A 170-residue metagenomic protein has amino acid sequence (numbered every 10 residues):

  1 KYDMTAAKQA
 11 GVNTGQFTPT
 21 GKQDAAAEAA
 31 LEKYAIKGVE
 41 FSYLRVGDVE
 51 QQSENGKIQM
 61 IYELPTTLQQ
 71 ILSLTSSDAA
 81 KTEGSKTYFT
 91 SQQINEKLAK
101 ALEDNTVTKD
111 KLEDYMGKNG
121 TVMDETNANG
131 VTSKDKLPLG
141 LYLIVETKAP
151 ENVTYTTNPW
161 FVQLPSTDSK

Functional and structural regions predicted by a protein language model:
K1-K170: Solvent-exposed loop/turn and edge beta-strand elements of beta-rich ligand-binding domains
